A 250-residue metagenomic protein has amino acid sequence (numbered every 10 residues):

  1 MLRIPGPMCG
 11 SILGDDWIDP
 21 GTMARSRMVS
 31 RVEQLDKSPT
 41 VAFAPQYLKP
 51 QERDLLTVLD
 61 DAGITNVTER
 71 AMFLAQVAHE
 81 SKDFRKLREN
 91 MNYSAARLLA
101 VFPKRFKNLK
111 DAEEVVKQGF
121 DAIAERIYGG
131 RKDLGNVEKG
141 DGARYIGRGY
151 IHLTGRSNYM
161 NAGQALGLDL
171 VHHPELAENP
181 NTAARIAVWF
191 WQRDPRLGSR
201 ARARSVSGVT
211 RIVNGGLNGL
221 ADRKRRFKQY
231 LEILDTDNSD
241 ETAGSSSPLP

Functional and structural regions predicted by a protein language model:
M1-D54, K110-E113, R225, E232-P250: Extracellular cell-wall/glycan-interacting regions and their flexible linkers
W17-P50, A78-W189: Peptidoglycan-targeting cell-wall enzymes and recognition modules
E52, L56, R70-L74, Y150 (+5 more regions): Extracytoplasmic/secreted envelope proteins and their assembly/folding machinery, especially bacterial periplasmic
D54-A62, H79: A short alpha-helix/helix-coil micro-patch that ends at or immediately precedes a cysteine
V67-K82: Active-site-adjacent structural elements in enzyme catalytic domains
V77-E80, R200-G219: Acidic helix/loop microenvironments that form the catalytic cleft of cell-wall polysaccharide enzymes
R88, G219-L234: Extracytoplasmic, non-cytosolic globular domains
A183-G198, V213: Extended serine/threonine-enriched, polar tracts that run as long, contiguous segments within proteins
